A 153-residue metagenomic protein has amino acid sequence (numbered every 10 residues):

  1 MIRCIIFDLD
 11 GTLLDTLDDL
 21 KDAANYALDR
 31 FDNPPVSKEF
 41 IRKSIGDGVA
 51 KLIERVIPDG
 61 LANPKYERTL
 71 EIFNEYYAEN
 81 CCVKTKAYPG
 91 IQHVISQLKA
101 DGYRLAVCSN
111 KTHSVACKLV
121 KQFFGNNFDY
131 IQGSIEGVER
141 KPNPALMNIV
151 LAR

Functional and structural regions predicted by a protein language model:
M1-K43, E54: Active-site neighborhood of HAD-like aspartate-dependent phosphohydrolases
C4, A106, Y130: Hydrophobic "anchor" residues on beta-strands that sit immediately upstream of conserved functional sites
D19, G48-K51, H93, S114-V115: Short alpha-helical
A24, I91-V120: Substrate-recognition element of Asp-dependent hydrolases with the DxDx(T/V) motif
A27-L28, G48-A62, L119, V150: Helix-loop "lid/cap" segments that line or gate small-molecule binding pockets
D29-P35, D59-P64, A100-D101, F124-N127: Short helix-capping segments at alpha-helix termini
E54-H93, D101: Metal-dependent phosphoesterase signature
V83-K86, T112-R153: Substrate-recognition "cap/lid" segment bordering the active-site pocket of phosphatases
